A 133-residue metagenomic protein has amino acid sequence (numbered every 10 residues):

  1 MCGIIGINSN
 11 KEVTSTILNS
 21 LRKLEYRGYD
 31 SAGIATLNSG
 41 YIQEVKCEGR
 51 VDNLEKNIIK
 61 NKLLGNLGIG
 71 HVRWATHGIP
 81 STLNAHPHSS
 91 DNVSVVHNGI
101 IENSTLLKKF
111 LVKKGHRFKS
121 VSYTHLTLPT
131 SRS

Functional and structural regions predicted by a protein language model:
M1-T105, K109-K113: N-terminal glutamine amidotransferase
V72, Y123-T124: Ser/Thr-glycine-rich phosphate-binding loops at phosphate-binding pockets of nucleotides, nucleotide cofactors
H116-S122: Conserved glycine-bearing catalytic or ligand-binding loops at nucleotide- and phosphate-handling centers of large
T124-T130: Conserved small/polar residues in nucleotide/adenosyl-binding loops
